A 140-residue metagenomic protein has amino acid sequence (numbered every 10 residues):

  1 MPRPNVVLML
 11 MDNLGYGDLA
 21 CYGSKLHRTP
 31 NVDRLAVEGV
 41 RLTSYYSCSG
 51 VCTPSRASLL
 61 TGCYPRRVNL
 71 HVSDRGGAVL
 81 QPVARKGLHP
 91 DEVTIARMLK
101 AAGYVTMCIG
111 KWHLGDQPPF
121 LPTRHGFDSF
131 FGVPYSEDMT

Functional and structural regions predicted by a protein language model:
M1-T140: Formylglycine-dependent sulfatase
